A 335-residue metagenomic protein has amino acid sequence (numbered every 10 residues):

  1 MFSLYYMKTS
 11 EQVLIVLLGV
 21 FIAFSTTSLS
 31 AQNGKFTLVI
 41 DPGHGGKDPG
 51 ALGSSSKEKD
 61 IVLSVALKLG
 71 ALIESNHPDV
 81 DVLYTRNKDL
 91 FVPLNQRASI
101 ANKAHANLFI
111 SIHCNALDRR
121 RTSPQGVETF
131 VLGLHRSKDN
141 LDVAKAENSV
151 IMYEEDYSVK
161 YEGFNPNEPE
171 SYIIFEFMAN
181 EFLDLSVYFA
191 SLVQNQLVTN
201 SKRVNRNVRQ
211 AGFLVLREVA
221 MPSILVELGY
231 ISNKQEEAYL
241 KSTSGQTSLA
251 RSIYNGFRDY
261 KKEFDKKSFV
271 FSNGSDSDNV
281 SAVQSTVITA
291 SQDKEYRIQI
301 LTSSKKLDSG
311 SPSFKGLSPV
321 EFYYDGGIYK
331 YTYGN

Functional and structural regions predicted by a protein language model:
L4-V16: Bacterial N-terminal signal peptides that target proteins for export
S10, F24-G34: Bacterial Sec-dependent signal peptides at the C-terminal "C-region" and cleavage site
I15-S25: Bacterial N-terminal signal peptides
A31-F164, A179-L183, V187-S191, T247 (+2 more regions): Catalytic-core regions of hydrolytic enzymes
N33-K35, S56, H77, H105-F109 (+7 more regions): Extracytoplasmic
T37-P42, D81-Y84, L108-I112, E128-V131 (+6 more regions): Structural recognition of the beta-strand scaffold that forms the well-ordered cores of secreted hydrolase catalytic
G50, D118, S171-D265: Active-site-adjacent mobile loop/cap segments within catalytic or ligand-binding domains
V283-N335: Solvent-exposed beta-strand motifs enriched in subsets of small alpha/beta binding domains, especially certain
